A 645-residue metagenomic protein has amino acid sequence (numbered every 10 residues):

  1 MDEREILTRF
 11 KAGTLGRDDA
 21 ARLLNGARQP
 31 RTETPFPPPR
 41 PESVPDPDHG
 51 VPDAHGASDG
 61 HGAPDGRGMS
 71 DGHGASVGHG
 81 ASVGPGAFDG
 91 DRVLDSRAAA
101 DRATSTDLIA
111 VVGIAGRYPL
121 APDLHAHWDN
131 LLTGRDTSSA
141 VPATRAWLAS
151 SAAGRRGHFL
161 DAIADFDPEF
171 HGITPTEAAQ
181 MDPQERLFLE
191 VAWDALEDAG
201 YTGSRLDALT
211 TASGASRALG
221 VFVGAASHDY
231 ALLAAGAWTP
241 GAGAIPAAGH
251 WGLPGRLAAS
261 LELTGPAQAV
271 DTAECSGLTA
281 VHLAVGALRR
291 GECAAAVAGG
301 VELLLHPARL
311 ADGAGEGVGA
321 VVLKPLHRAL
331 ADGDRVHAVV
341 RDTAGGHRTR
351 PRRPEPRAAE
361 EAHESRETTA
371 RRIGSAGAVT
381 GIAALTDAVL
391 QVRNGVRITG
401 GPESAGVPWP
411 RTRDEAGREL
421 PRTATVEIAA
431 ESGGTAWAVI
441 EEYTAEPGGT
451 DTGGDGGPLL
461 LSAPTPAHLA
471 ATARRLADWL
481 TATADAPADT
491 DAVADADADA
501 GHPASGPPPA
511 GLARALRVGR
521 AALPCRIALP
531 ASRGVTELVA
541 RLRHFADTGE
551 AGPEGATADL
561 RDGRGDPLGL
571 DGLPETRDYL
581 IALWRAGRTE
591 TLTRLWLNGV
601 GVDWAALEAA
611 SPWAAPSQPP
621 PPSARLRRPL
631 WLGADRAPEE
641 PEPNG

Functional and structural regions predicted by a protein language model:
M1-A110, A115, F159-A164, E169 (+6 more regions): Flexible, low-complexity inter-domain linkers and amphipathic docking helices that mediate domain-domain
D2-E5, R9-L15, A115-R117, D136 (+8 more regions): Flexible catalytic loop/linker elements that gate and position reactive groups at enzyme active sites
D2-P30, F36, P41, A98-E316 (+5 more regions): Cys-dependent condensing catalytic cores that perform Claisen condensation/acyl-transfer in fatty-acid/polyketide
V112, F222-A226, A231, V270-D271 (+9 more regions): Generic beta-strand/beta-sheet core signal
R117, S150, A178-D182, G243-A247 (+11 more regions): Hydrophobic alpha-helical scaffolding
D182-E185, L189, P254, H337 (+2 more regions): Hydrophobic face of alpha-helices
R289-R290, A294-A295, A314-A338, R393 (+2 more regions): Channel- or pocket-lining gating/hinge segments that regulate access to a cavity or pore
E608-P620: Short acidic, Pro/Gly- and aromatic-enriched capping/linker segments at domain boundaries
